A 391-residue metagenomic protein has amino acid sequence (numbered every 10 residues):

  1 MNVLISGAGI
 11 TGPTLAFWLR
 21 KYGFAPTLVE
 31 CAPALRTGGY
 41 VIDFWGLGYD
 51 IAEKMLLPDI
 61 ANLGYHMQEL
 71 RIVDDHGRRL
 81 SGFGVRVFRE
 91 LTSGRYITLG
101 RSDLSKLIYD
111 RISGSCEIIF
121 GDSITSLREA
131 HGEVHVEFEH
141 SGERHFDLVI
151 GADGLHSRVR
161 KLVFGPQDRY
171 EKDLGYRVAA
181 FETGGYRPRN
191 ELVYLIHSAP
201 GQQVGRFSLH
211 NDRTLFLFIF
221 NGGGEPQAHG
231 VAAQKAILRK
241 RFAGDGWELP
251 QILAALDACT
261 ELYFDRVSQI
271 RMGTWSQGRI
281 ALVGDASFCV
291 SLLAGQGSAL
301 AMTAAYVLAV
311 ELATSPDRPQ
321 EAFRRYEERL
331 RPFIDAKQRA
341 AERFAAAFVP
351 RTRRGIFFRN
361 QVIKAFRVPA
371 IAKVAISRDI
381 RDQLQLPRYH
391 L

Functional and structural regions predicted by a protein language model:
V3, R20-Y22, W45-E182, G223-R241 (+2 more regions): Conserved N-terminal helical subregion
I5-P33, I150-G151, A179, I237-L238 (+2 more regions): Conserved mid-domain beta->alpha element of the FAD-binding
A34-D50: Conserved N-terminal glycine-rich FAD pyrophosphate-binding loop of Rossmann-like flavoproteins
V134, Q203, R213-T214: Hydrophobic residues embedded in beta-strands of well-ordered beta-sheets
G175-F207, H229: Flavin-dependent oxidoreductases
Y186, A199-P200, L209-D212, F220-A294: FAD/FMN-dependent oxidoreductases across multiple families
R339, R343-L391: Alpha-helical membrane-targeting segments
